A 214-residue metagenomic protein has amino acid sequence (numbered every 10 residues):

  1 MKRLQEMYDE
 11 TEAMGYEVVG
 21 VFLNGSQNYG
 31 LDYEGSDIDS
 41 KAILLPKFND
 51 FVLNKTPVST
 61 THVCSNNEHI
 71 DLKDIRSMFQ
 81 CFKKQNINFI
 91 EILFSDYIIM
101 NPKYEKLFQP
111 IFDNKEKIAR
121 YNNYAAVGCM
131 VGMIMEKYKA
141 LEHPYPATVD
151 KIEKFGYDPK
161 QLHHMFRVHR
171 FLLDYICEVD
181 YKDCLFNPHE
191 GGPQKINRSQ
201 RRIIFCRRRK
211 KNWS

Functional and structural regions predicted by a protein language model:
M1-F22: Helical scaffold of the NTase/Pol beta-like nucleotidyltransferase catalytic core
M1-R3, N197, W213-S214: N-terminal regions immediately upstream of nucleotidyltransferase
T11-E12, N28-L31, F155: Short, flexible, glycine/charge-rich loop motifs used to bind or transfer phosphoryl groups or to couple energy/partner
Y16, Y33-G35, K160: A generic fold-level signal
F22-N24, A147: Short linear interaction motifs
G25, Y29-S65, M165: Catalytic metal-binding acidic patch
T61-I176, D183, N187-E190, Q194-K195: Conserved NTP/Mg2+-binding pocket subregion across the NTase superfamily
Q200-S214: C-terminal amphipathic alpha-helical interaction region
